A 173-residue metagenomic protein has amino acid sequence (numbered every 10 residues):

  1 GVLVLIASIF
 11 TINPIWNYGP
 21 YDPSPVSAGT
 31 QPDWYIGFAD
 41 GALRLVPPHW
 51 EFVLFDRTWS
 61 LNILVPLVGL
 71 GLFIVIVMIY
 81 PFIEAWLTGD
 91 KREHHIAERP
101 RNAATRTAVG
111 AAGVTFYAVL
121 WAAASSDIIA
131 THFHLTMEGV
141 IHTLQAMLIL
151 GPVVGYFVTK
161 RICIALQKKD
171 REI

Functional and structural regions predicted by a protein language model:
G1-G29, V109-W121: Hydrophobic alpha-helical membrane-insertion segments
G1-V2, I63-P66, A97-V114: Alpha-helical transmembrane segments and their helix-start/interface "positive-inside/aromatic belt" motifs in integral
I6-D22, I79-R92, S126-H134, G155-I173: Juxtamembrane/interface segments at transmembrane-helix termini
Y21-P32, G89-E98: Juxtamembrane inter-helical linkers in multi-pass membrane proteins
S24-F52: Extracytosolic (periplasmic/ER-lumenal) interhelical loops and adjacent juxtamembrane/interface segments of multi-pass
L45-L72: Individual transmembrane alpha-helix segments
G69-Y80, Q145-C163: Hydrophobic cores of alpha-helical transmembrane segments in multi-pass inner/ER membrane proteins, independent
H132-T143: Non-cytosolic membrane-interface motifs at loop->transmembrane helix junctions
